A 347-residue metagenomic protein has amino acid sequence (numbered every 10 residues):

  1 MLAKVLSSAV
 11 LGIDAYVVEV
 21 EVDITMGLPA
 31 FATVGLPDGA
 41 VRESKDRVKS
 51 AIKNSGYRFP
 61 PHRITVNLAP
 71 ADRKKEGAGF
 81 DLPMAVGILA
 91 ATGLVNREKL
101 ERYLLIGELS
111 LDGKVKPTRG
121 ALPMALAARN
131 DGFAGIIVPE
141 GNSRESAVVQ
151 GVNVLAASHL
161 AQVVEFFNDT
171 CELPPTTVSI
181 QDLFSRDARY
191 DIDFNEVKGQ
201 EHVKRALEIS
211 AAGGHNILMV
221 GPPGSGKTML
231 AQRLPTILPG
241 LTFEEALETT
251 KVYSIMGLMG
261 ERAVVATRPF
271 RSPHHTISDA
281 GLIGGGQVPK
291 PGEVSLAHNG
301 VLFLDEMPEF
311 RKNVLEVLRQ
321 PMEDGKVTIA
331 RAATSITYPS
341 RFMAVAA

Functional and structural regions predicted by a protein language model:
M1-L218, P222-T228, A330: Peripheral, non-AAA+ core regions of ATP-driven protein-machinery
C171-I209, G213, G240-S295: P-loop NTPase nucleotide-binding/switch module
L218-R262, R319, D324: Walker A/P-loop
L230, L234, K290-E293, E306 (+2 more regions): Helical "lid/switch" subdomain of P-loop NTPase nucleotide-binding domains
F270-R271, K290-N299, I329-A347: AAA+/SF3 P-loop NTPase mechanochemical coupling elements
N299, D305-M307, V317: Walker B catalytic acidic pair
L315-I336: Conserved catalytic/switch belt of AAA+ P-loop NTPases
